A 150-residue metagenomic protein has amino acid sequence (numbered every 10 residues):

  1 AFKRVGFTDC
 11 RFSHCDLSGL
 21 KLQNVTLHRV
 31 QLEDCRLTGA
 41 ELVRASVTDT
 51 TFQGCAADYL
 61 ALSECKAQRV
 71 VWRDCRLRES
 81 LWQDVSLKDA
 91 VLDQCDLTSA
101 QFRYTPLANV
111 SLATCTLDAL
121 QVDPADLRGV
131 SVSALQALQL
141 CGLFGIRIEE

Functional and structural regions predicted by a protein language model:
A1-E150: Tandem repeat scaffolds
